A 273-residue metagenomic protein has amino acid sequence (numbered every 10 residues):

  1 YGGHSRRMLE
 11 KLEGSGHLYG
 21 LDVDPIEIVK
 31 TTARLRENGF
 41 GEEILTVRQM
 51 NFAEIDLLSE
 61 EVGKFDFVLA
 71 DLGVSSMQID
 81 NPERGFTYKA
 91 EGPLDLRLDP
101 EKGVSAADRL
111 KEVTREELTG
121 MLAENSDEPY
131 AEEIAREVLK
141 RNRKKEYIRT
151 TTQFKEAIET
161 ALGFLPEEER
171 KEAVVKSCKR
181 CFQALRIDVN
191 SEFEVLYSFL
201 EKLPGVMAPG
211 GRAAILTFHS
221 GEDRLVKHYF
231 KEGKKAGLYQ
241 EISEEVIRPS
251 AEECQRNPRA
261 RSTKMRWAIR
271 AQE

Functional and structural regions predicted by a protein language model:
Y1-E273: S-adenosyl-L-methionine-dependent methyltransferase catalytic core, i.e., the SAM/SAH-binding region
